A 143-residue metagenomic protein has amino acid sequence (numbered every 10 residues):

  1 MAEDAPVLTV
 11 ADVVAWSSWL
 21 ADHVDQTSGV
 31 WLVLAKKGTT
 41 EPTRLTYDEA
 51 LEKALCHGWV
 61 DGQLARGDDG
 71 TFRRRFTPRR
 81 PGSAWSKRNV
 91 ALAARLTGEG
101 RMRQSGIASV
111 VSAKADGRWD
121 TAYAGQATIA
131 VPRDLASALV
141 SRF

Functional and structural regions predicted by a protein language model:
M1-F143: Charge-dense, helix-prone N-terminal extensions
